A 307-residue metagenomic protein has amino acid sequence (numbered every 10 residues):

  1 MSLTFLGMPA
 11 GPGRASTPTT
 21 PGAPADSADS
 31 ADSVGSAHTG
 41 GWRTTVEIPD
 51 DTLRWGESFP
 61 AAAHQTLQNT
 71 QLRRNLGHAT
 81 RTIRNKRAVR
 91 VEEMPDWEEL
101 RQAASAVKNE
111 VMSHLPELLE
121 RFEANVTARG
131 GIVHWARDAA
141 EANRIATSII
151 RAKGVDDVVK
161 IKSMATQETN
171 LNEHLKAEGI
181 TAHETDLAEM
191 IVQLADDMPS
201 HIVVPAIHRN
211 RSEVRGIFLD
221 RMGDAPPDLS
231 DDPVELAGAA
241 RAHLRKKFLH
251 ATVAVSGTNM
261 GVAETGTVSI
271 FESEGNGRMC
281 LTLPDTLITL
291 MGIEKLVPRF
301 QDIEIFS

Functional and structural regions predicted by a protein language model:
S2-A15, G40-S307: The feature marks the mature, well-folded catalytic cores of soluble enzymes
P18-T39: Compositionally biased, intrinsically disordered low-complexity segments enriched for polar/charged residues
